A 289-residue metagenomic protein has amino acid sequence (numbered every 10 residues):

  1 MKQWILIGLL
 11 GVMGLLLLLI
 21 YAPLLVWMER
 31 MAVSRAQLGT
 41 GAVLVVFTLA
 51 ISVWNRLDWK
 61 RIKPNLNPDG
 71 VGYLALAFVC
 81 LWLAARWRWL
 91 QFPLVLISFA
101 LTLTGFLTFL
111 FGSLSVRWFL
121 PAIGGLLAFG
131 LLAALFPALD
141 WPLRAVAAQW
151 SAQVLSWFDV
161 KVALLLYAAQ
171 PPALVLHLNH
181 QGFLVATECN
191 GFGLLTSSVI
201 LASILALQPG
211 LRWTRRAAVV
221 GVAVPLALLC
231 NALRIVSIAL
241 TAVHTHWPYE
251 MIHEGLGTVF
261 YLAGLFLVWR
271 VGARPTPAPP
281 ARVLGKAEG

Functional and structural regions predicted by a protein language model:
M1-G289: Hydrophobic N-terminal alpha-helices or hydrophobic patches in metabolic proteins across all domains of life
